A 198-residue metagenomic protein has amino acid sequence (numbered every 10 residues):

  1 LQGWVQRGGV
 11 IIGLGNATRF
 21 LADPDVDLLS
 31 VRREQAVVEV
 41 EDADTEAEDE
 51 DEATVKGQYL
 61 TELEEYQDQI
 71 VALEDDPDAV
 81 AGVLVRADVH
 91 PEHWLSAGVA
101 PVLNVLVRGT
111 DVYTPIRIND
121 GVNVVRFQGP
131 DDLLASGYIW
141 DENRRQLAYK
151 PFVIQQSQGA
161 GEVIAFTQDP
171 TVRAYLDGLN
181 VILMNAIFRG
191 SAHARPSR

Functional and structural regions predicted by a protein language model:
L1, L73-E74, A81-L84, V112 (+2 more regions): Generic recognition of flexible, low-complexity loop/linker segments
L1-L21, A160, F166, A186: Short alpha-beta junction capping motif
W4-V5, G13-L14, D88, L176-L179: Active-site-proximal structural scaffolding
V10-G13, F20, D27-V37, N180-A192: C-terminal, active-site-flanking charged/polar segments
N16, P91, F152: Residues that flank catalytic or metal-binding motifs in active/ligand-binding sites
N16-A17, R33, Q168, R198: Proline- and acidic/polar-enriched loop/turn elements at helix boundaries
P24-S136: An acidic, glycine-rich "communication" segment
W94, G98-V105, I116-D120, G129-R198: Extracellular ligand-binding/catalytic regions of CAZymes and related secreted enzymes and adhesion modules
